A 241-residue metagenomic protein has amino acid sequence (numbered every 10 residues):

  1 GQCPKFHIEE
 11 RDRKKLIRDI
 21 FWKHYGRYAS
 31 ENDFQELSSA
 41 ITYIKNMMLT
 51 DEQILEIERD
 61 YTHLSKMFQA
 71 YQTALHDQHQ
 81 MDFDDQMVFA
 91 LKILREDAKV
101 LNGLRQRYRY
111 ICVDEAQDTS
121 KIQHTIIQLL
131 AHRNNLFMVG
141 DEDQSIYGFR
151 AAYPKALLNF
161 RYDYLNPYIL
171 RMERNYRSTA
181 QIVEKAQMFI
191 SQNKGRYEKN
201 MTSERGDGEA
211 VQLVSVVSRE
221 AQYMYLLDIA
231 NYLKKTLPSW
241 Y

Functional and structural regions predicted by a protein language model:
G1-C3, N102, K155, P167 (+1 more regions): P-loop NTPase Walker
G1-S39, K66, A70, A74 (+2 more regions): Conserved P-loop NTPase-based nucleic-acid remodeling module centered on helicase motor cores
H7-E10, R27-F34, I54-Y61, Q80-D84 (+3 more regions): Conserved phosphate/pyrophosphate-binding and hydrolysis machinery centered on Walker-type P-loop NTPases, extending
E9, E58-N159, R174-S178: Conserved helicase NTPase motor core
L16, H132-N135, D141-D143, D163-I169 (+1 more regions): Short glycine-/polar-rich loops that comprise or flank the Walker A/P-loop and associated switch/sensor motifs
I17, I41, D82, D114 (+1 more regions): Residue-level signature of catalytic and energy-coupling elements of molecular machines, predominantly ATP/GTP-dependent
L165-Y168, R174-Y241: Helicase P-loop NTPase motor core
